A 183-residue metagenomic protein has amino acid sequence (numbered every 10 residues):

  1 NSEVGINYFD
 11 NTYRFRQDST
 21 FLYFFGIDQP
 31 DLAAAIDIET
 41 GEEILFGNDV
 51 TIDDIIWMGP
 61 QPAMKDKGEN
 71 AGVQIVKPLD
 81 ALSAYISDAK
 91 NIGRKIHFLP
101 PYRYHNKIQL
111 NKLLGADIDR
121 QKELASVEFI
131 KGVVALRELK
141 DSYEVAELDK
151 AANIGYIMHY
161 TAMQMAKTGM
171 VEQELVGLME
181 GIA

Functional and structural regions predicted by a protein language model:
N1-I157: A composition/biophysics-driven feature that prefers long, compositionally simple stretches
N1-N7, D149-A183: Active-site cores enriched in adjacent His and Asp/Glu residues with nearby glycine-rich loops that coordinate divalent
